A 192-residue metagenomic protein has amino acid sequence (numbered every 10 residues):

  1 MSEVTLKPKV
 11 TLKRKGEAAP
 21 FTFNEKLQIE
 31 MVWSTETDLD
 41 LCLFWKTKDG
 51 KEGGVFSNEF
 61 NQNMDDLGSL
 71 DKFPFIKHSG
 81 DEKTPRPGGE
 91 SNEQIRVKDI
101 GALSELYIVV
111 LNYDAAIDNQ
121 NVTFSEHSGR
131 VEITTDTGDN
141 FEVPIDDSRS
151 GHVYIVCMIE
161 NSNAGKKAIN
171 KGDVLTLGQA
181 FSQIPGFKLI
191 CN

Functional and structural regions predicted by a protein language model:
M1-E105, V109-N192: Intrinsic-disorder/low-complexity signal
